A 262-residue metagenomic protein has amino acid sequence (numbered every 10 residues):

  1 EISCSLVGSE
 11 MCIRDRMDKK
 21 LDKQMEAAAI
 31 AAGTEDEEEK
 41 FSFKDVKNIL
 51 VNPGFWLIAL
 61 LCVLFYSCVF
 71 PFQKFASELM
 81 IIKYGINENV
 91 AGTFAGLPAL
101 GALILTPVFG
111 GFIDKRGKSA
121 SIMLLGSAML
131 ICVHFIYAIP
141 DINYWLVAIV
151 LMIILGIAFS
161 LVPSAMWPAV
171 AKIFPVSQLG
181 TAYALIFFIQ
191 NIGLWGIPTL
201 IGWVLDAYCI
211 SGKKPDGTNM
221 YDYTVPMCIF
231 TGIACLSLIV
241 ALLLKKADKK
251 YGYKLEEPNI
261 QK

Functional and structural regions predicted by a protein language model:
E1-G8, I13: Single conserved hydrophobic/aromatic residue that forms the stacking wall/gate of nucleotide- or nucleobase-binding
R14, Y223-K262: Multi-pass alpha-helical transporter architecture, strongest for 12-TM Major Facilitator/SLC carriers used
K20-I58, I260-K262: Juxtamembrane intracellular "pre-TM" segments in multi-pass secondary transporters
N52-L103, P163, W167, I197-P198: Extracytoplasmic gate region of multi-pass secondary transporters
L105-K118, L205: Helix-to-loop junctions at the C-terminal end of transmembrane segments in multipass secondary transporters
S119-M166: C-terminal transmembrane helical hairpin of 12-TM major facilitator-type secondary transporters
I173-I210: A late C-terminal transmembrane helix in Major Facilitator Superfamily
W203-A234: A membrane-interface helix-boundary motif in multi-pass transporters
